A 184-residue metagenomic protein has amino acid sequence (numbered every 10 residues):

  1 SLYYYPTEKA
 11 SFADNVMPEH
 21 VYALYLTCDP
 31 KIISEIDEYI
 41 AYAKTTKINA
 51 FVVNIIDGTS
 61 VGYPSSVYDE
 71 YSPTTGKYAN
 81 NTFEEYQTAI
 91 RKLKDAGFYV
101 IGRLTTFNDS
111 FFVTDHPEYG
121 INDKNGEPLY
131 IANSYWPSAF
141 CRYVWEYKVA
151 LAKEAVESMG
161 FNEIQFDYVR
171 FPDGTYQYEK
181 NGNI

Functional and structural regions predicted by a protein language model:
S1-T27, I32-I33, D37, Y42-T45: Mature N-terminal, pre-catalytic/accessory segment of carbohydrate-active enzymes
D14-Y25, D29-K31, G102, F107-S158: Active-site-adjacent "subsite" loops/lids of carbohydrate-active enzymes
T27-E35, I56-V61, A79-N80, D109: Acidic-and-aromatic substrate-binding clefts and catalytic sites of carbohydrate-active enzymes
P30-T46, P73-A96: Aromatic- and glycine-enriched glycan-recognition loops and surfaces that form the carbohydrate-binding subsites
E35-V61, V156-I164: Catalytic domains of carbohydrate-active enzymes, especially glycoside hydrolases
A50-I55, T82-L129, Q165-D167: Glycine-rich, aromatic-flanked loop segments that form ligand/cofactor-binding clefts across common enzyme folds
Y63-P73, D109-I131, V169-I184: Aromatic- and acidic-residue-enriched segments that line the glycan-binding/catalytic groove of carbohydrate-active
K77-N81, A139-Y147, I184: Alpha-helix N-cap and loop-to-helix initiation/capping positions
